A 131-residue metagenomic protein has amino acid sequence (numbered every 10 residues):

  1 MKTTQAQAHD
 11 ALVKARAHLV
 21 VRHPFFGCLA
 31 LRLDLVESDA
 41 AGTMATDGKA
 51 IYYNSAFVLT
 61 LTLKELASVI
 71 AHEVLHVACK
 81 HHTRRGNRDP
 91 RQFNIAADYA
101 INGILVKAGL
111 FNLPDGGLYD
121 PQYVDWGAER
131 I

Functional and structural regions predicted by a protein language model:
M1-A67, V74-I131: Short, functionally important secondary-structure microenvironments
